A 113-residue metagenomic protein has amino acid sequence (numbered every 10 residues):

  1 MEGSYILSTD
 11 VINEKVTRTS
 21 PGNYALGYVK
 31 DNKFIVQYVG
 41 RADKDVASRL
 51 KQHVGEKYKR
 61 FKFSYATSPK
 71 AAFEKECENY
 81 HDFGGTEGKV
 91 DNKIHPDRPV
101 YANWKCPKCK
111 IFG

Functional and structural regions predicted by a protein language model:
M1-V36, R41-G113: Boundary/linker segments flanking structured domains
